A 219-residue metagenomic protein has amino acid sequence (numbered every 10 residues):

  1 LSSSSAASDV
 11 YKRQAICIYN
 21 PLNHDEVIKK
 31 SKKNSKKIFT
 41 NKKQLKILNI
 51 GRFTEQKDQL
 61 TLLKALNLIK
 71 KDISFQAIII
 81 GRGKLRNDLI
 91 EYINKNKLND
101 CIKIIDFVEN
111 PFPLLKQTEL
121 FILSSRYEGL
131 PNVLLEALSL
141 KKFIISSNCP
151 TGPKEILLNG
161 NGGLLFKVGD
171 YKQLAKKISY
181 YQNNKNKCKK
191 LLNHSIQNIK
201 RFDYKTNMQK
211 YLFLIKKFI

Functional and structural regions predicted by a protein language model:
L1-A7, Y11: Single conserved hydrophobic/aromatic residue that forms the stacking wall/gate of nucleotide- or nucleobase-binding
P21: Carbohydrate-associated surface elements
V27-K42, K46: A short helix/loop element that forms part of the nucleotide-sugar donor recognition site in Leloir-type
N41-K46, F53, Q59-I104, K187-C188: A conserved nucleotide-sugar
F107, R126: Aromatic "clamp/platform" in nucleotide-sugar-dependent glycosyltransferases that forms part of the donor/acceptor
F143-S147: Short hydrophobic beta-strand element within catalytic cores of glycosyltransferases and related nucleotide-activated
N159-Y171, Y180-K185: Conserved acidic donor-binding segment of nucleotide-sugar-dependent glycosyltransferases
Q173, Y180, K187-R201, K210-F213: A short, well-ordered alpha-helix in the C-terminal region of glycosyltransferases
